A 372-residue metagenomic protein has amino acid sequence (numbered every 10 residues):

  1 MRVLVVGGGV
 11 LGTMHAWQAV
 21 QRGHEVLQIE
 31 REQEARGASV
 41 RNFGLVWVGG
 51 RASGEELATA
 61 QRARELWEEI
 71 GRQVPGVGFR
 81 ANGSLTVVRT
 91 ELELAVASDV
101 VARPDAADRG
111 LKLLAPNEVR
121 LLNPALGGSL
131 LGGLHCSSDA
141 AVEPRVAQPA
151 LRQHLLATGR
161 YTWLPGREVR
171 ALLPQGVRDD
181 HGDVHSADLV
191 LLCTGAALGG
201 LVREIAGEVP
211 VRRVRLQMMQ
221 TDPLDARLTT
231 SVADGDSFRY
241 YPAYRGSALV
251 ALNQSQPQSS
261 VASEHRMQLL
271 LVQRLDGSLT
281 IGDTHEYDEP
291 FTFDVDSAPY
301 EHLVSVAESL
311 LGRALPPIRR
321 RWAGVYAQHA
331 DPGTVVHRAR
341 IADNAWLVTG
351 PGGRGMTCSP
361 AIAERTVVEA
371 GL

Functional and structural regions predicted by a protein language model:
R2-L27: N-terminal Rossmann-like FAD-binding beta1-loop-alpha1 element of flavoenzymes
G9-V10, Q33, G353: Residue-level detector of alpha-helix initiation sites
Q21-V40: Glycine-rich FAD pyrophosphate-binding loop
F43-L122: Dinucleotide-binding Rossmann-like beta1-alpha1 core, especially the glycine-rich loop that anchors the ADP
G76-V88, L113, R120-T158, T284-D288 (+2 more regions): Helix-loop-beta segment of a Rossmann-like dinucleotide-binding subdomain
T162-G176: A conserved short coil-to-beta-strand element within the FAD-binding core of flavoproteins
D183-Q273, E289, F293: Flavin-dependent oxidoreductases
R266-Q268, R274-T280, E286-L372: C-terminal catalytic lobe of FAD-dependent flavoproteins
